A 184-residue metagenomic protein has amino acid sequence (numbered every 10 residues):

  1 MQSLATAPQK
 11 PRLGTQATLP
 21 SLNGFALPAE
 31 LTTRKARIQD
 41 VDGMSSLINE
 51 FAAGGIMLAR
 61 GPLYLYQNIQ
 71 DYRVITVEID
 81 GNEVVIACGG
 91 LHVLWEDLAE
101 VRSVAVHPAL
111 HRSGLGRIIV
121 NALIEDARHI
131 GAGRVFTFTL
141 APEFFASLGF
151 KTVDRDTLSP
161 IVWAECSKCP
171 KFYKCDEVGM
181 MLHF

Functional and structural regions predicted by a protein language model:
Q2-A26: Short acidic N-proximal helix/loop "leader" segments that mark the beginning of a domain or an inter-domain linker
E30-M44: A short beta-loop-alpha structural element at the N-terminal edge of CoA-dependent acyl/N-acetyltransferase catalytic
M44, I48, F145: Hydrophobic pocket/interface hotspot
I48-D80, V85: Active-site rim helix/loop that mediates acceptor-substrate recognition in acyltransferases
V74, N82-V93, D97-A105: Conserved beta-strand in the GNAT
V106, R112-A127, T137: Conserved acetyl-CoA-binding loop-helix of GNAT-fold acetyltransferases
H129, G133, T139-C166: Conserved active-site alpha-helix within GNAT-family acetyltransferase domains
L158-F184: C-terminal "cap" of GNAT-fold acetyltransferases
